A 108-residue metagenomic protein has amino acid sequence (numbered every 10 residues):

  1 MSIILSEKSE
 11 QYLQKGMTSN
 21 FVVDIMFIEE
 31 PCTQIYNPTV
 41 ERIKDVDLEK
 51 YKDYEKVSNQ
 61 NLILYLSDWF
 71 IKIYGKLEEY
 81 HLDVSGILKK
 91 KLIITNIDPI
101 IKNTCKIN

Functional and structural regions predicted by a protein language model:
M1-N108: Domain-level signature for proteins that mediate thiol-based redox and metal-cofactor handling
